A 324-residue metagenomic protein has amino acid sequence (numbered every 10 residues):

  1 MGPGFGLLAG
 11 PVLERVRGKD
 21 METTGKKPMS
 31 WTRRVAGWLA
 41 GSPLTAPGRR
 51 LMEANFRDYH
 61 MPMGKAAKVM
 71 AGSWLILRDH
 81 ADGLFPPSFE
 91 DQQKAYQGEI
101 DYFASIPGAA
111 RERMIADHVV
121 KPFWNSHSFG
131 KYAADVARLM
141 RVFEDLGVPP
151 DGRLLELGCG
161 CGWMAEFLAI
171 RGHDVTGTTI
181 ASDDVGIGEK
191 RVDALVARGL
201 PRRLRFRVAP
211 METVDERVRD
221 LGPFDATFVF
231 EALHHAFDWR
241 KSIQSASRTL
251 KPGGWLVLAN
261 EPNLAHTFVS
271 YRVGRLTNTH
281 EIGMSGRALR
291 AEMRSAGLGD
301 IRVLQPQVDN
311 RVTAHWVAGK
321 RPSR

Functional and structural regions predicted by a protein language model:
G6-L146, R198, V269-V273, A314-A318: N-terminal accessory regions of S-adenosyl-L-methionine
G160: Conserved glycine-rich SAM-binding loop
W163-T213: Class I SAM-dependent methyltransferase SAM/SAH-binding core
F228: A conserved beta-strand element that flanks and buttresses the S-adenosyl-L-methionine
R240-W255: A short glycine-rich, Lys/Arg-flanked "PGG" loop and its adjoining helix->strand segment in the class I
W255-H280: Conserved class I S-adenosyl-L-methionine
E281-G297: Short alpha-helix
A296-R324: Core SAM-dependent methyltransferase catalytic element
